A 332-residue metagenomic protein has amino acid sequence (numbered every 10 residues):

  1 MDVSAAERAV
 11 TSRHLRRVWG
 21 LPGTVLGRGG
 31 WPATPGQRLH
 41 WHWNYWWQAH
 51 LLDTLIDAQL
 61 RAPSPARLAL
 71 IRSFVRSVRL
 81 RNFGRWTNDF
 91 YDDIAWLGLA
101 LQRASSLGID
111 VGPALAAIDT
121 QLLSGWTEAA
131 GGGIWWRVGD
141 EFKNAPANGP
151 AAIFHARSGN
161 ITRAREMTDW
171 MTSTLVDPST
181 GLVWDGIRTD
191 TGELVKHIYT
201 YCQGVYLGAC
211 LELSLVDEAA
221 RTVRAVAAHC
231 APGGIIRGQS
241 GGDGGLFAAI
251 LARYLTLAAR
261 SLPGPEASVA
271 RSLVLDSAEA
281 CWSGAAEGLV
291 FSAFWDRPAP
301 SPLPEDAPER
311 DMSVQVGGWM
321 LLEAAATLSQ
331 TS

Functional and structural regions predicted by a protein language model:
M1-H50, A58-W96, A104-L107, V111-A114 (+4 more regions): CBM-like carbohydrate-recognition segments
E7, G133-R157, R165-D169, I187: Active-site lining segments of carbohydrate-active enzymes
Q59, P63, Q102-S106, I153-G159 (+1 more regions): Hydrophobic/aromatic side-chain positions at a characteristic register within alpha-helices of tetratricopeptide repeats
D110-V111, N160, L215: Residues in the short coil linking paired helices within alpha-helical repeat scaffolds
G112-N144: Asp-box/WD-like beta-propeller blade repeats and closely related beta-sheet repeat scaffolds
A151-H155, R163-C210: Active-site cradle of extracellular carbohydrate-active enzymes
Y199-P232: Oxyanion-binding "anion nests"
